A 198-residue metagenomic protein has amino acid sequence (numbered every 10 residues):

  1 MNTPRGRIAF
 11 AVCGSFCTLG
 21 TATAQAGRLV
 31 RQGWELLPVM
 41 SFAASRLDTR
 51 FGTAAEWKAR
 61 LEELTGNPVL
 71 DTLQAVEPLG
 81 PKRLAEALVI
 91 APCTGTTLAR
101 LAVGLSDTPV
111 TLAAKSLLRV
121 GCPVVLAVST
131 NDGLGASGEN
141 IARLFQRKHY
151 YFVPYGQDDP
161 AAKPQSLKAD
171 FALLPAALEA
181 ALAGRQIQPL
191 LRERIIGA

Functional and structural regions predicted by a protein language model:
M1-V124, S129-A198: A cross-family phosphate/adenosyl-ligand binding-site feature
